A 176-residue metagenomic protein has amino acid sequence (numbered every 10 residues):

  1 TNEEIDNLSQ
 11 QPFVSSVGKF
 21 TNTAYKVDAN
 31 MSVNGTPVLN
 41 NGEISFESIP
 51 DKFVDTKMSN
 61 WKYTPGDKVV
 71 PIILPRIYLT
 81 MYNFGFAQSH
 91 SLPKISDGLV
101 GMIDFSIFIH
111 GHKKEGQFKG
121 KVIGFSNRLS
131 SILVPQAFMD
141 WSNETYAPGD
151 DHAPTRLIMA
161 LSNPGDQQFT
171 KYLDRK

Functional and structural regions predicted by a protein language model:
T1-N2: Membrane-interface junction motifs in transport/secretion proteins
I5-M58: Short amphipathic beta-strand/extended segments in non-transmembrane regions
S16, A24-M31, V54, Y63-P65 (+1 more regions): Basic-flanked hydrophobic alpha-helices used for secretion and membrane insertion
